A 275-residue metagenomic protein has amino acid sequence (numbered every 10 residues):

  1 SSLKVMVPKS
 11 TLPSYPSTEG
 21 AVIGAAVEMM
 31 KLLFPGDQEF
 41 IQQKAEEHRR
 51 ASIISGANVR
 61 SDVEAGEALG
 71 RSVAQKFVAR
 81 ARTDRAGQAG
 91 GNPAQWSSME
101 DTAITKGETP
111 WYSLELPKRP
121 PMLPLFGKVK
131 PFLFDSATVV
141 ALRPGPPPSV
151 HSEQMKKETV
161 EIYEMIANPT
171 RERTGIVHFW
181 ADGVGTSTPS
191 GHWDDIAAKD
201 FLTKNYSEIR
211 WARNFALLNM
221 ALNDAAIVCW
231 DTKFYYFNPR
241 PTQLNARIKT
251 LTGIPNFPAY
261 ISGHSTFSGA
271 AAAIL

Functional and structural regions predicted by a protein language model:
S1-L275: Acidic/polar surface patches and capping/hinge elements
